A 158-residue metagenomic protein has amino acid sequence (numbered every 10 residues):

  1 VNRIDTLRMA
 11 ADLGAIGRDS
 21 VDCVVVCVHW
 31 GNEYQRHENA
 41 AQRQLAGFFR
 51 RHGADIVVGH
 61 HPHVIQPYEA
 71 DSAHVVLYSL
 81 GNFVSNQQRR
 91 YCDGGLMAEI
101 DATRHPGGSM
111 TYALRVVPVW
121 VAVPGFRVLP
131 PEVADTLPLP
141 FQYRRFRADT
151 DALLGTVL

Functional and structural regions predicted by a protein language model:
V1-L158: Acidic, metal/ion-coordinating pockets
